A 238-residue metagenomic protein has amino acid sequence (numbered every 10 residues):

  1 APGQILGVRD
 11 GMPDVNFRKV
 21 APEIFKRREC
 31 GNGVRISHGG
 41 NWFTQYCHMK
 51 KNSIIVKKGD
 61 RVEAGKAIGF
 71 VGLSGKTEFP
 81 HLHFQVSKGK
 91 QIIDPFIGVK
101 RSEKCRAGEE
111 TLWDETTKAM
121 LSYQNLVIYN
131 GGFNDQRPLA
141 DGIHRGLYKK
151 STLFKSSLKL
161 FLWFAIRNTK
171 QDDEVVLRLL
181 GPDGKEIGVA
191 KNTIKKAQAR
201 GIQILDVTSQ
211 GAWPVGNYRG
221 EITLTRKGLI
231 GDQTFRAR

Functional and structural regions predicted by a protein language model:
A1-G7, I55-F70: Short, well-structured beta-strand-loop connectors
P2-I55: Zn2+-dependent peptidoglycan hydrolase active-site motif and core
P22, V34, V62-T77: Short hydrophobic beta/alpha edge segments that flank linear recognition/processing sites
E23-K26, I55-D60, Q85-W163, K170-Q171: Acidic, glycine-rich catalytic/binding loops that coordinate metals and/or anionic ligands
I187-Q198: Solvent-exposed serine/threonine-rich low-complexity stretches and specific carbohydrate-binding patches
K196-T208: Aromatic sugar-binding surface patches on proteins that engage polysaccharides or sugar-phosphate polymers
G216-T225: A short tyrosine-centered beta-strand micro-motif
L224-T234: Short acidic/polar inter-strand loop motif in beta-rich domains
